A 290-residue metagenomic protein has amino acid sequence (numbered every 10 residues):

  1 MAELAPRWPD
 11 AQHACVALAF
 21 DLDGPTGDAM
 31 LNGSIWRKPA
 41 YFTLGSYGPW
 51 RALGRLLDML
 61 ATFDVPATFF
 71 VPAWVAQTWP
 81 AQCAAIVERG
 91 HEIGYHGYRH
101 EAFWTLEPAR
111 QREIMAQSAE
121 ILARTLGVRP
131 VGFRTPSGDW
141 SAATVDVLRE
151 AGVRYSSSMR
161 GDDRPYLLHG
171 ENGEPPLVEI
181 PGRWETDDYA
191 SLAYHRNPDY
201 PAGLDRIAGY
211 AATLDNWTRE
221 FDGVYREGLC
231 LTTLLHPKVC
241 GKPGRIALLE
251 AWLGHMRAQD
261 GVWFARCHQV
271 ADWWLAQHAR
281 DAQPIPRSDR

Functional and structural regions predicted by a protein language model:
M1-G132, S137-E185, A211-T233, G241-R290: Catalytic alpha-helical scaffold of carbohydrate-active enzymes acting on polysaccharides/glycoconjugates
P130, R196-G209, H236-K238: Surface-exposed cleft-lining segments at the edges of enzyme active sites
P181-G203: Glycine-rich, positively charged active-site loop/lid region within alpha/beta enzyme cores that binds and organizes
